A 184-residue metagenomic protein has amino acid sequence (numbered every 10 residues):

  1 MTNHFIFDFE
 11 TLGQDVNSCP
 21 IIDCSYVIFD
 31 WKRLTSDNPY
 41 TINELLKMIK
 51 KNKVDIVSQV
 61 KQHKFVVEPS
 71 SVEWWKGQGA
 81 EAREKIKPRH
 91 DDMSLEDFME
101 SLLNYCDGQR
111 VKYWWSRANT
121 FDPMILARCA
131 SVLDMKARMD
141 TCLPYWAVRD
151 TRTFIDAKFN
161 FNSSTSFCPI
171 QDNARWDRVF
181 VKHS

Functional and structural regions predicted by a protein language model:
T2-F5, E10-R117: Conserved non-catalytic scaffold segment of RNase H-like nuclease domains
D8-E10, D23, D122, D150 (+2 more regions): Acidic active-site catalytic centers that drive phospho-/nucleotidyl reactions and related ester hydrolyses
G13, D122, I155: Feature marks short, surface-exposed loop/turn motifs that line or immediately flank catalytic pockets and channel
V16-S18, A130, K158: Short, function-defining helix-loop hinge/capping sites that tune catalysis or transport
V67-E84, R149-S184: Active-site-proximal helix-loop-helix substrate-binding element of RNase H-like nuclease domains
S101-N104, M124, R128, D156: Residue-level signal for well-ordered alpha-helical scaffold segments within enzymatic catalytic domains
Q109, Y113-T120, M124-R128, S166-S184: Acidic, Mg2+-coordinating catalytic module of metal-dependent nucleases/exonucleases that use a two-metal-ion mechanism
T120-W146: Substrate-recognition/cap helix-loop segment adjacent to the acidic, metal-dependent catalytic center of Asp-based
